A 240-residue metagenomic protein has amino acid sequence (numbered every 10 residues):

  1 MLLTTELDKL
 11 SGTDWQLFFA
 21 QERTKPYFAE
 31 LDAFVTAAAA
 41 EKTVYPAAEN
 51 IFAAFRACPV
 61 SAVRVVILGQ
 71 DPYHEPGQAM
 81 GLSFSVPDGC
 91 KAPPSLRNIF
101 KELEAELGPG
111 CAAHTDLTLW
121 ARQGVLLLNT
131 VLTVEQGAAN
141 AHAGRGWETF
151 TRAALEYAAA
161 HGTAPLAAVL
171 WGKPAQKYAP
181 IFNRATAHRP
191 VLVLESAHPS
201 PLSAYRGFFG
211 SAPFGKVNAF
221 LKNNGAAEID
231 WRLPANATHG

Functional and structural regions predicted by a protein language model:
T5-F19: Generic N-terminal amphipathic, Lys/Arg-enriched alpha-helix
K9, A20-F182, T186, L192-E195 (+3 more regions): A polyanion-binding, active-site-adjacent surface
N224-G240: Low-complexity, Gly/Ser/Thr/Pro-rich intrinsically disordered linker/tail segments
